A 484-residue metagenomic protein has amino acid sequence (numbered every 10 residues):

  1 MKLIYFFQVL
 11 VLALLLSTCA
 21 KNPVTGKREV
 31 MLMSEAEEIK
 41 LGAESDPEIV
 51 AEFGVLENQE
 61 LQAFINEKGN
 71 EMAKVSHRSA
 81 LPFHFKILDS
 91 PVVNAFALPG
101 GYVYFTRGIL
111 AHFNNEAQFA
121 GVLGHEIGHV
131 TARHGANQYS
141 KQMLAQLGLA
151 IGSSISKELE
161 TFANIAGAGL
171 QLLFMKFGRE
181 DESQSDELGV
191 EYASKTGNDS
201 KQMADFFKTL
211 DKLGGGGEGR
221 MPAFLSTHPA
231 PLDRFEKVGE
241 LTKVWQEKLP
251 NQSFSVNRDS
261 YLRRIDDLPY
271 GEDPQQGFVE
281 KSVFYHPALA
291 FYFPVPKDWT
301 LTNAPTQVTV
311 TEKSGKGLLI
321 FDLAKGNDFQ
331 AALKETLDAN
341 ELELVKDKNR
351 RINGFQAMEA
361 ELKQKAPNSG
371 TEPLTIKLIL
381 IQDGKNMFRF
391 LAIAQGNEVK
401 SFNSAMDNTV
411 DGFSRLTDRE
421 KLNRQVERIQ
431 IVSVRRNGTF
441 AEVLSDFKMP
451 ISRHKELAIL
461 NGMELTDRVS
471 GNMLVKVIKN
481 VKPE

Functional and structural regions predicted by a protein language model:
M1-C19: Sec-dependent bacterial lipoprotein signal peptides
C19-P287, Y292, P305-Q307, T311-K316 (+1 more regions): A Zn2+-metalloprotease active-site environment signal
K40, S183, P294, E464 (+1 more regions): Residue-level recognition of short, solvent-exposed, well-ordered loop/turn junctions that link secondary-structure
A120, W245, L301, F390-R428: Surface-exposed amphipathic alpha-helical segments
D181, K421-I451: Primarily a LysM-type cell-wall glycan-binding module
T336-N386: Signature of long, low-cysteine stretches enriched in small and polar/charged residues
G396-K400, P450, M463-T466: Short solvent-exposed coil/turn linkers within tandem alpha-helical repeat scaffolds
R453-E484: Extracellular LysM carbohydrate-binding repeats and other cell-envelope/extracellular binding modules
